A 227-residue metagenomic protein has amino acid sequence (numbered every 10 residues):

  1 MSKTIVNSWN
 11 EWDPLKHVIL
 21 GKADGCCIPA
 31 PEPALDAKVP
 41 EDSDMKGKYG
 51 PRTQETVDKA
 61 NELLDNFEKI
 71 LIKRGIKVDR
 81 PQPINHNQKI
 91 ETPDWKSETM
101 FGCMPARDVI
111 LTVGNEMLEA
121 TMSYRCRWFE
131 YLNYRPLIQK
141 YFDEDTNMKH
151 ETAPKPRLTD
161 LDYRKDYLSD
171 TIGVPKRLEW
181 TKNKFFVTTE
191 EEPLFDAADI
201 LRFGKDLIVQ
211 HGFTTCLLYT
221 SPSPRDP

Functional and structural regions predicted by a protein language model:
M1-S221: The feature marks the mature, well-folded catalytic cores of soluble enzymes
P222-P227: A short, hydrophobic C-terminal helix/tail in secreted or cell-surface proteins
